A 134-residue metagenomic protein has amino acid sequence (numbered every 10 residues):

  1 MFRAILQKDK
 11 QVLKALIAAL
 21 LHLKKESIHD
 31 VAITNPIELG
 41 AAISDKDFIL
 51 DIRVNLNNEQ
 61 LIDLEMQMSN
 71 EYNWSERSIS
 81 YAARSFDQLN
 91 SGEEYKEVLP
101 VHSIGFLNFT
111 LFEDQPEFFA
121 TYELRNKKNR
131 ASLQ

Functional and structural regions predicted by a protein language model:
M1-Q134: Elongated, amphipathic alpha-helical interaction scaffolds
